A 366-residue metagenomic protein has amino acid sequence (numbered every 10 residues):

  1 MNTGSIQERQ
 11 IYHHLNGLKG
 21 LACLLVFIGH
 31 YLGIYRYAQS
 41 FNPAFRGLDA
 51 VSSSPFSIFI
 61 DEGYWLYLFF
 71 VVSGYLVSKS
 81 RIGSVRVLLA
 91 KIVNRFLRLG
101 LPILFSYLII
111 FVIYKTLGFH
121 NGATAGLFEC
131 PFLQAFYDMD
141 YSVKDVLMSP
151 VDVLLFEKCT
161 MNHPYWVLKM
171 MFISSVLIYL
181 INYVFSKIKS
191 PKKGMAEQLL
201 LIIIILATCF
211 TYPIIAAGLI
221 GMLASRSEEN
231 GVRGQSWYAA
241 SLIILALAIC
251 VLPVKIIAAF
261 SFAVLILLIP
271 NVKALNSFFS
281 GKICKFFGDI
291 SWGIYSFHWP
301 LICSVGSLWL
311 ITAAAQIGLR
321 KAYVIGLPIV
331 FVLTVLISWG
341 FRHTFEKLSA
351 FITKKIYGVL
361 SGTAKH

Functional and structural regions predicted by a protein language model:
M1-I6, I113, N276-C284, W299-H366: C-terminal "closing" transmembrane helix and its immediate cytosolic amphipathic cap in multi-pass membrane proteins
G4, I205, F210-F286, G293 (+3 more regions): Alpha-helical transmembrane segments and terminal signal-anchor/GPI-anchor hydrophobic tails, characterized by long
L15-A22, F59, G63-F70, V77-D140 (+6 more regions): Transmembrane alpha-helical segments and their boundary/interface "anchor" motifs in multi-pass integral membrane
L21, Y64-V72, Y165-L177, Y212-I220 (+2 more regions): Membrane-embedded alpha-helical segments of multi-pass membrane proteins, especially the transmembrane helices
V26-A38: Alpha-helical transmembrane segments of multi-pass membrane proteins
R46-I58, L104-F172, V176: Membrane-interface helix-loop-helix regions
V77-V85, I113-L117, L180-K189, M222-G231 (+3 more regions): Structural signal for the C-terminal ends of transmembrane alpha-helices and the immediately following loop
F172-I202, S225-S236, G318: Solvent-exposed interhelical
